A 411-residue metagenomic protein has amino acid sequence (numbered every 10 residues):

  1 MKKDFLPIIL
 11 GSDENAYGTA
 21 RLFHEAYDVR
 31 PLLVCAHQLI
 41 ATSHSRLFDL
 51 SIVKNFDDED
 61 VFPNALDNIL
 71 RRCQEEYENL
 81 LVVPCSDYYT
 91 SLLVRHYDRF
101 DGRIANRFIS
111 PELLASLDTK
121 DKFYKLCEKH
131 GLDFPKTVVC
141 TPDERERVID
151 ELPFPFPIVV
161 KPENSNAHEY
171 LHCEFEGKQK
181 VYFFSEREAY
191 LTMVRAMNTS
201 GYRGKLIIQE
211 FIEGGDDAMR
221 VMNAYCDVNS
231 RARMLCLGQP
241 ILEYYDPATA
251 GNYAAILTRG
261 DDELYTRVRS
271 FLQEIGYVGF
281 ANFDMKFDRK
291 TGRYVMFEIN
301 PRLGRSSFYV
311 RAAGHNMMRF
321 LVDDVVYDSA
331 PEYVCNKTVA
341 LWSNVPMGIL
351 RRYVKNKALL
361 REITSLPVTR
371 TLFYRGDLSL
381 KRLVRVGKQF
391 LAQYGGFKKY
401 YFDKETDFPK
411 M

Functional and structural regions predicted by a protein language model:
M1-I109, D143-R147, F397-F402: ATP-binding N-terminal substructure of ATP-dependent carboxylate-amine bond-forming enzymes
S116-I207: Active-site nucleotide/adenylate-binding loops and adjacent lid/helix of ATP-dependent enzymes
F184-D246, R259-T266, F287, R293-V295: Phosphate-binding site of ATP-dependent enzymes
I207, F280-N282, P331-C335: Flexible, glycine/charged-enriched surface loops at secondary-structure junctions
L242-Y245, T249-Y253, N300-G314: Glycine-rich phosphate/pyrophosphate-binding beta-alpha loops
P247-A250, T258-F283: Oxyanion-binding "anion nests"
L272-F308: Conserved metal-phosphate-binding beta-hairpin within the catalytic cores of diverse ATP-dependent phosphoryl-transfer
D323-M411: Peripheral (often C-terminal) accessory segments that flank ATP-dependent C-N-forming ligase machineries
